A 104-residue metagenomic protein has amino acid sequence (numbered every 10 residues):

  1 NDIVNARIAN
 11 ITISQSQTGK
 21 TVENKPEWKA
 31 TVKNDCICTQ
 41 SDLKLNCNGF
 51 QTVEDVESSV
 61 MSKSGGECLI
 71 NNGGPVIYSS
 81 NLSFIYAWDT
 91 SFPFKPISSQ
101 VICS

Functional and structural regions predicted by a protein language model:
N1-E27, I37-Q40, K44-S104: Membrane engagement elements in two modes
K29-V32: Buried hydrophobic-core signal for structured, non-transmembrane domains
